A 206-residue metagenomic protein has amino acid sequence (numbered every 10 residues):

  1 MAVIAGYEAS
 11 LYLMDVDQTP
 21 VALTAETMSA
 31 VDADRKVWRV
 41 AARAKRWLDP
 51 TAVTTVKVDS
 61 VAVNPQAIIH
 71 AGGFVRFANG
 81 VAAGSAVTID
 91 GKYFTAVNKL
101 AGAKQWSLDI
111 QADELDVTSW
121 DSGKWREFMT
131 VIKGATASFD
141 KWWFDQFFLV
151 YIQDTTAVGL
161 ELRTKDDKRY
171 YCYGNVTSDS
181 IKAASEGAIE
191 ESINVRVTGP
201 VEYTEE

Functional and structural regions predicted by a protein language model:
M1-A86, D90-N98: Extended beta-strand solenoid/passenger and fiber regions
M1-T27, D90-W143, D167-N194: Solvent-exposed edge beta-strands and adjacent loop segments that serve as assembly or binding interfaces
V53, Q153-G159: Short coil-to-beta transition motif at edge beta-strands of beta-rich domains
P65-Q66, A103, L160, V176: Generic structural motif
Q146-Q153: Short, conserved charged micro-motifs
E161-K165: A generic structural motif
T198-Y203: Hydrophobic lipid-interacting interfaces of membrane-associated proteins
